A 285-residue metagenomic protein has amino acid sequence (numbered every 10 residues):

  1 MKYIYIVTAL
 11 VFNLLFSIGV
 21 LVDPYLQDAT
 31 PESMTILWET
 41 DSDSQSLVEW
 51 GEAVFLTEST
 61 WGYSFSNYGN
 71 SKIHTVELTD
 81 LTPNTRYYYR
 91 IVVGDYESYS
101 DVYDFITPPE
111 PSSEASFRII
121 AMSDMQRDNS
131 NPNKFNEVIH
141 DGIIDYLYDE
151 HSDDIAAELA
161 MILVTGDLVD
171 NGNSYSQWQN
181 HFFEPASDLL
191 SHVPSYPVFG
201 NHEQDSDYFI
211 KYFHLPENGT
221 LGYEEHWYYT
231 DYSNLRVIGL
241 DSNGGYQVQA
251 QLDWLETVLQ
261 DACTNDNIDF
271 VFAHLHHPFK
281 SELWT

Functional and structural regions predicted by a protein language model:
Y3-F16: Sec-dependent N-terminal signal peptides
I18-F199, E203-H226, D231, V248-D261 (+1 more regions): Divalent metal-dependent phosphoesterase catalytic cores across multiple superfamilies
S123, T165, D241, H274-H276: Conserved residues at the C-terminal ends of beta-strands
M125, N201, N243, H277-P278: Residue-level signal for short, function-critical loop segments
M161, L235-V237, F270-F272: Structural motif
W227, N234, L240, H276-P278: Catalytic cores of eukaryotic secretory-pathway lumenal/extracellular enzymes that build and remodel glycoconjugates
N265-T285: Active-site-proximal segments of metal-dependent phosphoesterases and phosphodiesterases across multiple
